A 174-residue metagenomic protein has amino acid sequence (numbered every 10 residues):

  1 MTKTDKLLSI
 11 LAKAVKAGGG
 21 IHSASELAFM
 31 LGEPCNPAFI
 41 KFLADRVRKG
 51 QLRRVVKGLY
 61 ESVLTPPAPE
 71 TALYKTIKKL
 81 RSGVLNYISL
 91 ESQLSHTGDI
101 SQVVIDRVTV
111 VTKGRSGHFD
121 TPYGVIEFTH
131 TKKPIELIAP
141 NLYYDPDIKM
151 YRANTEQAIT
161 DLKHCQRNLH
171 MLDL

Functional and structural regions predicted by a protein language model:
T2-R81: Short beta-edge/loop segments at beta->alpha junctions of small alpha/beta modules that act as binding/recognition
V63-L174: Nucleic-acid-binding surface
